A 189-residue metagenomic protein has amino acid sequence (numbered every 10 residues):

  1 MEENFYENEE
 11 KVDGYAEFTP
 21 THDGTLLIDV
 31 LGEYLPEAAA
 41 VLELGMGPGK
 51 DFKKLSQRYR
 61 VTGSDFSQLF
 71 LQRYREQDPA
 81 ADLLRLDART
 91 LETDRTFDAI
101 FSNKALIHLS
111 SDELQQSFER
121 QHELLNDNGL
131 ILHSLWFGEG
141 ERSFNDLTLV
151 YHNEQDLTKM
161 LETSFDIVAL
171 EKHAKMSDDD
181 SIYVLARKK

Functional and structural regions predicted by a protein language model:
M1-A39, M46-E92, L109-Q116, R120 (+1 more regions): Class I (Rossmann-like) S-adenosyl-L-methionine-dependent methyltransferase catalytic domain, capturing the SAM-binding
F101: A conserved beta-strand element that flanks and buttresses the S-adenosyl-L-methionine
K104-A105: Short catalytic micro-motifs in class I SAM-dependent methyltransferases
L124: Short alpha-helical functional segments enriched in proximate histidine and acidic residues
